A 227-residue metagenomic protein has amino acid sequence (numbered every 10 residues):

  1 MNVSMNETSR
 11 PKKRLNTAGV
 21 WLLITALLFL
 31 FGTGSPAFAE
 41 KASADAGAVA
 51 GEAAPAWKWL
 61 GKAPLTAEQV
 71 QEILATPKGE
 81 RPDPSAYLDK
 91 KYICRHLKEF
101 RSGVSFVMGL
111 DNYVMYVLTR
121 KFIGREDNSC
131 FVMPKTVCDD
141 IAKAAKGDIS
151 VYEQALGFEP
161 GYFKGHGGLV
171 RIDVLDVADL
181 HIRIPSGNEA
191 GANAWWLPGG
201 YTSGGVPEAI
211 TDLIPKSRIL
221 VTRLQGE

Functional and structural regions predicted by a protein language model:
M1-N16: N-terminal secretory signal peptides that target proteins for export/translocation
V3-M5, V20, V49: Short hydrophobic transmembrane-like helices used for membrane targeting/insertion
W21-T33: Bacterial N-terminal signal peptides
A37-A39, A44: Boundary at the C-terminal end of the N-terminal hydrophobic targeting segment
A46-V114, T119: N-terminal domain-onset segments
Y87-E227: Catalytic toxin/effector domains delivered as secreted proteins or via bacterial secretion systems
